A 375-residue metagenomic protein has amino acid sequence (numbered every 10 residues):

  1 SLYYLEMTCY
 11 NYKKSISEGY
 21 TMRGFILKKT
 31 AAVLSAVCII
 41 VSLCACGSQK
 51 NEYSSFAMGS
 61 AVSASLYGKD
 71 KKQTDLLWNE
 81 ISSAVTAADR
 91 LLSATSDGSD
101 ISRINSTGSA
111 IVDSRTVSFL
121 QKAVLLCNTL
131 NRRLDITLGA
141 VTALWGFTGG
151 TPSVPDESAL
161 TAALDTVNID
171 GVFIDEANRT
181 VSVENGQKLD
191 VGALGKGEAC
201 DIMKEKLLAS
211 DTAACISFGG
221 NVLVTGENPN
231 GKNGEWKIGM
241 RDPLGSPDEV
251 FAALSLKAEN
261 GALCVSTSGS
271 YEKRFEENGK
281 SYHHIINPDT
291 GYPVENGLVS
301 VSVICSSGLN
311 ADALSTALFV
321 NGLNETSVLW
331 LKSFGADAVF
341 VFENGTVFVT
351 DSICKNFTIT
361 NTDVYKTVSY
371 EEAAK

Functional and structural regions predicted by a protein language model:
Y4-G19, R23-K375: Mature catalytic core of soluble alpha/beta enzymes
